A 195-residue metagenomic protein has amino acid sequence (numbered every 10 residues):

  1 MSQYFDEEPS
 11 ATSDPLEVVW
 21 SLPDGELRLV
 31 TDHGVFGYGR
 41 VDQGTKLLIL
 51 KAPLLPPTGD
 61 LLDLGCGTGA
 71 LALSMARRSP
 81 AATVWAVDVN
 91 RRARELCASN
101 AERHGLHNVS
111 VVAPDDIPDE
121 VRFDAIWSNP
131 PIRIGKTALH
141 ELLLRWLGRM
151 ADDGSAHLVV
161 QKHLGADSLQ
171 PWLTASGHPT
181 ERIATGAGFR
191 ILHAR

Functional and structural regions predicted by a protein language model:
M1-L22, G34, Y38: N-terminal auxiliary segments of SAM/dcSAM-dependent transferases
S2-D14, G165-R195: Class I S-adenosyl-L-methionine
V30, S110-V112, E181-I183: General small-molecule cofactor/ligand-binding pocket signal
Q43-S128: Conserved SAM/SAH cofactor-binding pocket of Class I
A125-T137: Glycine-rich phosphate-binding "P-loop"
I132-I134, Q161-A166: Short "lid" loop at the C-terminus of a central beta-strand within the Rossmann-like core of SAM-dependent
H140-D152: A short glycine-rich, Lys/Arg-flanked "PGG" loop and its adjoining helix->strand segment in the class I
D153-V160: Conserved beta-strand signature within the Rossmann-like core of class I S-adenosyl-L-methionine
